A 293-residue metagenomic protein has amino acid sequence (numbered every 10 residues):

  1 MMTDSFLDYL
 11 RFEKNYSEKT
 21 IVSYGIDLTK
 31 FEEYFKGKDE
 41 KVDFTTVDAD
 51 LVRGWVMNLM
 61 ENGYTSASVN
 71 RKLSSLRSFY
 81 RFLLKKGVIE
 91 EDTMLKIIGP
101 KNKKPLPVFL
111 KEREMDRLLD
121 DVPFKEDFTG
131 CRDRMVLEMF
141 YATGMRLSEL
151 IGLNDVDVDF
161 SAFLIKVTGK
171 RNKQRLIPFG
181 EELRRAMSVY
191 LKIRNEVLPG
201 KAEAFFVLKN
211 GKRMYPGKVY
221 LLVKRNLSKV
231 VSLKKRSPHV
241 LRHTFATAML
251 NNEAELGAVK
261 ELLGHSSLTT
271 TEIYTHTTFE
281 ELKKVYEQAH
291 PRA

Functional and structural regions predicted by a protein language model:
M1-A293: Conserved catalytic core of the tyrosine transesterase superfamily
